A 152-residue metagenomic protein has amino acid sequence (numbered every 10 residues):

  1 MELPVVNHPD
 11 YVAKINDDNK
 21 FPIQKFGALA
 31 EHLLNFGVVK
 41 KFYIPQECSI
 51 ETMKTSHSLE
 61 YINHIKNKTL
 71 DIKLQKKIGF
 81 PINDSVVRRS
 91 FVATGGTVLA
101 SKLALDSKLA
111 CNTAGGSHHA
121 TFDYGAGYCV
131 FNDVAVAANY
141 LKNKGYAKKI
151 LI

Functional and structural regions predicted by a protein language model:
M1-I152: HDAC/HDAC-like amidohydrolase catalytic core signature
